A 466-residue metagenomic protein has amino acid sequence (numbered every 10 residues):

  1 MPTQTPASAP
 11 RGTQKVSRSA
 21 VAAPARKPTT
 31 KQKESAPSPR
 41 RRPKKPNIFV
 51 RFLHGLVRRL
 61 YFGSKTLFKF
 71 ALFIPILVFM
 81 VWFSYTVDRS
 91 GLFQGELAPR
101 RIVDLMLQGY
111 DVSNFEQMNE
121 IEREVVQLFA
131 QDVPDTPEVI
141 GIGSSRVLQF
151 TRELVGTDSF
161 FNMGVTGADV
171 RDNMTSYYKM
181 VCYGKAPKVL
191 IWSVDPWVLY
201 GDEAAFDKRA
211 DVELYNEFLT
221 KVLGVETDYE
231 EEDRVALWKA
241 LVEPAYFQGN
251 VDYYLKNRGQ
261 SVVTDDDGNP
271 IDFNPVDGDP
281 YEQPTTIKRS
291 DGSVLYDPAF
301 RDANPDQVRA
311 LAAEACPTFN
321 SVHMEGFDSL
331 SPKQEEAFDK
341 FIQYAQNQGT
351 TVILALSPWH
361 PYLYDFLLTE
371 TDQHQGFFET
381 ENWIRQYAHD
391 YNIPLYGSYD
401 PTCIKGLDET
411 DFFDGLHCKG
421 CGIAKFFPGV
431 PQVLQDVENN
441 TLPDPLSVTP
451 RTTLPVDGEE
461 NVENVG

Functional and structural regions predicted by a protein language model:
M1-K44: N-terminal targeting leaders characterized by basic, low-complexity, disordered sequences that direct proteins
K65-T86: Hydrophobic membrane-insertion alpha-helices, especially the h-region of bacterial N-terminal signal peptides
V87-L105: Alpha-helical transmembrane signal-anchor/signal-peptide segments
V133-D228: Membrane-embedded segments
K208-Q348, L442-G466: Secreted/periplasmic serine-hydrolase-like ester/acetyl group-modifying domain
Y344-T371: Active-site segments of SGNH/GDSL-like serine hydrolases that catalyze O-acetyl group transfer/hydrolysis on lipids
Y362-G397: Substrate-gating cap/lid alpha-helix
D411-E460, N464: Histidine-centered active-site loop/cap adjacent to the catalytic His in serine esterases/O-acetyl transfer systems
